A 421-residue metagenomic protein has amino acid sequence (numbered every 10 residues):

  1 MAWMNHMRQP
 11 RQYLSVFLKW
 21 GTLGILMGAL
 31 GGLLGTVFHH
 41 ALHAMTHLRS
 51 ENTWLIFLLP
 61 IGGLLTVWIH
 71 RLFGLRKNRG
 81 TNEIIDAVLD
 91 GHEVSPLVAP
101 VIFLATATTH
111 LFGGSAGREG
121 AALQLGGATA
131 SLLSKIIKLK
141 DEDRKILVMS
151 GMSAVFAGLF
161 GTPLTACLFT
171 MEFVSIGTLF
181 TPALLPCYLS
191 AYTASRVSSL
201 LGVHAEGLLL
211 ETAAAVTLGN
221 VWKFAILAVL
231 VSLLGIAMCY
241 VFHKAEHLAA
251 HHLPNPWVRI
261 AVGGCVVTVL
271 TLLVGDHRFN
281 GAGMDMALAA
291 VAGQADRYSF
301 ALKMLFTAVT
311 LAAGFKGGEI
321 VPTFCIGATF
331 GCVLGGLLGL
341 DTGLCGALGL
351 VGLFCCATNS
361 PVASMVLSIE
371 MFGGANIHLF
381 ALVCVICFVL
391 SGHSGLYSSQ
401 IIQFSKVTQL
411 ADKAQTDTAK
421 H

Functional and structural regions predicted by a protein language model:
M1-H421: Alpha-helical transmembrane segments and immediately membrane-proximal extracytoplasmic
